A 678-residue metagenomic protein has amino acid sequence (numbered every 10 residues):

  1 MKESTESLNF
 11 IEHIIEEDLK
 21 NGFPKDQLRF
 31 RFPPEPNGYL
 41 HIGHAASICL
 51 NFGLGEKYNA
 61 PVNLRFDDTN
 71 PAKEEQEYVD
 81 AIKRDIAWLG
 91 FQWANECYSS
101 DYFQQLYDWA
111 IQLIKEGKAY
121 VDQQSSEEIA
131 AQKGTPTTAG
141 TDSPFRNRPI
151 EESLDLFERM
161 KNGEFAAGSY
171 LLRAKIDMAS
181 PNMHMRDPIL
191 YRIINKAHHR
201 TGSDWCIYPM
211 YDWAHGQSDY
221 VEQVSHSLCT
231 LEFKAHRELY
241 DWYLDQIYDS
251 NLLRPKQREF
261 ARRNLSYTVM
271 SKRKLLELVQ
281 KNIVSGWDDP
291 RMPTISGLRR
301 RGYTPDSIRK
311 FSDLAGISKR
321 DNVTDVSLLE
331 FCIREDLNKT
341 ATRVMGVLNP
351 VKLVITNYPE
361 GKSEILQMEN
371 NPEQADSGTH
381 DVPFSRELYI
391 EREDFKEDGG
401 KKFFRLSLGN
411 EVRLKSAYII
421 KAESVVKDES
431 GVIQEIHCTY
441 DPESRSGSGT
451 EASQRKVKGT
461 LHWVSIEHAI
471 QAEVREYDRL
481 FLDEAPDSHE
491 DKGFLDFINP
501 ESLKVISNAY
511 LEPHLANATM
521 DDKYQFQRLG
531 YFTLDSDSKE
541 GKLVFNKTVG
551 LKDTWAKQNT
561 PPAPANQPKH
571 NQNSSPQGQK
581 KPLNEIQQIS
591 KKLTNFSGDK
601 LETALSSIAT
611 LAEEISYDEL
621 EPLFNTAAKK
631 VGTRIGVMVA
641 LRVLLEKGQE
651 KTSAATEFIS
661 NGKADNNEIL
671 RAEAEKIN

Functional and structural regions predicted by a protein language model:
E6-I15, K20-D80, H199-T230: N-terminal catalytic cores of NTP/NDP-binding nucleotidyl/phosphoryl-transfer enzymes
N21-K25, G53-P61, D85-N95, Y220-V221 (+2 more regions): Secondary-structure transition/capping motifs at alpha-helix termini and the adjoining loop/turn into the next element
P33-P36, R65-K73, N95-Q104, E127 (+5 more regions): Conserved short loop/turn motifs at secondary-structure junctions
D68-N70, Q76, Y98, Q112-K274 (+3 more regions): Active-site cores that bind ATP or allylic diphosphates and position pyrophosphate for catalysis
Y78-F103, W109-A110, G117-Y120: A glycine-rich helix N-cap at a beta->alpha junction
L253-C332: Long, charged, mostly alpha-helical binding arms that flank functional sites
F311-K581: Substrate/cofactor-recognition hotspot
S575-I677: Non-catalytic all-alpha helical scaffold/repeat segments
